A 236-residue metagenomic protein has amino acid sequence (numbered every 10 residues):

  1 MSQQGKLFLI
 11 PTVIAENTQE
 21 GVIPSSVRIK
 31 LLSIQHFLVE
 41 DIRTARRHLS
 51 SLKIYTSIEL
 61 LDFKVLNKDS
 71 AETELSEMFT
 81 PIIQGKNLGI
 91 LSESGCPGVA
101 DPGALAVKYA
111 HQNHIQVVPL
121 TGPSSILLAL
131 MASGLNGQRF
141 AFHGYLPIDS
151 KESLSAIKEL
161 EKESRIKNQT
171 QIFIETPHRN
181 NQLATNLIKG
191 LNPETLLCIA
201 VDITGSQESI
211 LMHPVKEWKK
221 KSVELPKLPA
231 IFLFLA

Functional and structural regions predicted by a protein language model:
M1-L66: Glycine-rich, flexible N-terminal cofactor/catalytic loop recognition
S2-F8, K86-N87, I166-A236: A contiguous loop/helix-start segment that scaffolds small-molecule binding in enzyme catalytic cores
I14-E16, E93-P97, P177-H178, G205: Short glycine-rich anion-binding loops that position phosphate/pyrophosphate groups of nucleotides and phosphorylated
L31-F37, H114-V118, T170-Q171: Short active-site oxyanion
R43-A45, G95-C96, S125, R179: Alpha-helix capping/helix-boundary segments
K64-A71, L146-S150: Conserved helicase motor
N67, L75-V117: Glycine/small-residue-rich loop that forms an oxyanion/phosphate-binding "nest" at active or ligand-binding sites
L105-E163: Class I SAM-dependent methyltransferase SAM-binding "motif I" and its flanking Rossmann-like core
